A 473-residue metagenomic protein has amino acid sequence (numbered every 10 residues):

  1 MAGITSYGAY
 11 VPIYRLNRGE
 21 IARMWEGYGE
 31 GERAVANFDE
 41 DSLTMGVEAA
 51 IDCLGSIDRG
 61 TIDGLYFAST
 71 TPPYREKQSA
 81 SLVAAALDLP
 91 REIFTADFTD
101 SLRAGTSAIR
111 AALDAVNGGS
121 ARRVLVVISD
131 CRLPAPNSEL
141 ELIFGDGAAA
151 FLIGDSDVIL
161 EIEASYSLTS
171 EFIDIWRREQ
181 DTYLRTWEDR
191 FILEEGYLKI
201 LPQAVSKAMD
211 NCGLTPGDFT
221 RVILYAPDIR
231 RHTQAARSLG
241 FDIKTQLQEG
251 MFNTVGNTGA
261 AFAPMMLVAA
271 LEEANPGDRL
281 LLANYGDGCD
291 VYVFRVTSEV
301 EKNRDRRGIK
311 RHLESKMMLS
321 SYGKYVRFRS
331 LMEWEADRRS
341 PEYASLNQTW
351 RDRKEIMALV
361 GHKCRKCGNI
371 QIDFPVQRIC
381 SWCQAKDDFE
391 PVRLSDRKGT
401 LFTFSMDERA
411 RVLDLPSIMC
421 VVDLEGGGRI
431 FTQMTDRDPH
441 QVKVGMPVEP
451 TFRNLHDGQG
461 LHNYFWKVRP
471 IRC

Functional and structural regions predicted by a protein language model:
M1-S42, N137-E195, K199, N275 (+1 more regions): Condensing-enzyme catalytic core mediating Claisen C-C bond formation in acyl metabolism
L43, V47, T71-P72, P90-E92 (+3 more regions): Claisen-condensing/thiolase-fold acyl-transfer catalytic domains that form or cleave C-C bonds in fatty acid
A49-D63, P202-T220, L239: Phosphate/pyrophosphate-binding loops at sites that engage ATP/ADP/AMP, CoA/4′-phosphopantetheine, polyphosphate
R339-K398: Cys/His-rich short segments
G399-L401, M434: Conserved hydrophobic positions within beta-strands
R409-V421, H462-F465: Short aromatic-glycine-enriched beta-strand elements
D436-P450: Short nucleic-acid-contacting surface segments enriched for D/E, G, S/T with interspersed K/R
T451-C473: OB-fold/S1-family single-stranded nucleic acid-binding modules
